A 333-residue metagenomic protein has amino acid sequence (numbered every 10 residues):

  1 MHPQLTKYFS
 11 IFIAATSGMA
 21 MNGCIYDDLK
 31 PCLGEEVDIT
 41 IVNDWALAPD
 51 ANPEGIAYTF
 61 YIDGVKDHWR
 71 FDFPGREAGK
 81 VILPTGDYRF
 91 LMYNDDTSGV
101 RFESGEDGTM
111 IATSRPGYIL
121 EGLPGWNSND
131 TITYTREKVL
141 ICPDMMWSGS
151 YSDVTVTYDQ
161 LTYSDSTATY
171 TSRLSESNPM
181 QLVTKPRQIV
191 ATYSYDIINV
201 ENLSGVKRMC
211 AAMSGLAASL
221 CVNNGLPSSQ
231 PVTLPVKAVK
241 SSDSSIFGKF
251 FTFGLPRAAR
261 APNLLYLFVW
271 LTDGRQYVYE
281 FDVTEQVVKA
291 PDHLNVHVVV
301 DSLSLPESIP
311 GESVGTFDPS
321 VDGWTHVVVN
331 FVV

Functional and structural regions predicted by a protein language model:
M1-S10: Bacterial N-terminal signal peptides that target proteins for export
H2-P3, S17-L47: Bacterial Sec-dependent N-terminal signal peptides
P31-E35, I82-G86, E176-N178, K185-I189 (+2 more regions): Solvent-exposed loop and beta-edge segments used for protein-protein assembly and interaction
T40-P53, D196-S204: Structural motif
A57-S104, A112, G205-A290: Tryptophan-paired
W69-P186: Short, low-hydrophobicity acidic/polar segments
I132-G248: Acidic, serine/threonine- and glycine-rich low-complexity intrinsically disordered segments that serve as flexible
G254-V333: Hydrophilic extracytoplasmic domains
